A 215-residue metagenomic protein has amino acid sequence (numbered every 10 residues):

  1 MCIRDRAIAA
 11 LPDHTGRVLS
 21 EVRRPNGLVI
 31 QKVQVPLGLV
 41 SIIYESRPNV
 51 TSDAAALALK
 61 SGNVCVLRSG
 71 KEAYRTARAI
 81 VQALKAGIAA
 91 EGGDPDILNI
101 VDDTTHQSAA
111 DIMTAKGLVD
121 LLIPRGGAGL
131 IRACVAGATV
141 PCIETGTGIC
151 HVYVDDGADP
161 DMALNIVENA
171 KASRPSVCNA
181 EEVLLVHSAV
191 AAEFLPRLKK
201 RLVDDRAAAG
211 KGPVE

Functional and structural regions predicted by a protein language model:
M1-I3: Short, small-residue-biased leader/transition segments that mark boundaries at the very start of proteins
D5-E21: Membrane-anchoring hydrophobic helices of lipid-metabolizing enzymes
A7, P25, V29-K32, I100-K116: A structured beta-alpha segment of the ubiquitous adenosine-cofactor-binding alpha/beta core
S20, L67-R68, N99-D102, L121-G126 (+3 more regions): General beta-strand structural signal in soluble alpha/beta enzymes
E21-C65, G70-I80: Substrate-binding/gating loop at the entrance of the active-site cleft, primarily in PLP-dependent aminotransferase-like
E45-C65, A79, A83-A86, A90 (+1 more regions): ALDH superfamily catalytic-core signature
A86-V101: A glycine-rich helix N-cap at a beta->alpha junction
I112-L121, A128, A136: Active-site/ligand-binding-proximal alpha/beta "capping" segment
